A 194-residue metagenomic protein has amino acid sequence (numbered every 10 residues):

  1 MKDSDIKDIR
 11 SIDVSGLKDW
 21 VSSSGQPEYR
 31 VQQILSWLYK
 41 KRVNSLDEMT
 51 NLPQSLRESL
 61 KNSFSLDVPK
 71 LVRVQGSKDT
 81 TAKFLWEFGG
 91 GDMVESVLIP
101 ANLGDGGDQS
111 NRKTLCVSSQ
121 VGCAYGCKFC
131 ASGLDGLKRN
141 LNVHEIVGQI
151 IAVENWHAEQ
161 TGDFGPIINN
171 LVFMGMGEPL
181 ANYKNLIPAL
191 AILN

Functional and structural regions predicted by a protein language model:
M1-K113: Flexible, acidic/Gly-rich N-terminal and inter-domain linker regions that tether and position cofactor-handling modules
L103-V121, Y125-N194: Conserved Radical SAM active-site core
